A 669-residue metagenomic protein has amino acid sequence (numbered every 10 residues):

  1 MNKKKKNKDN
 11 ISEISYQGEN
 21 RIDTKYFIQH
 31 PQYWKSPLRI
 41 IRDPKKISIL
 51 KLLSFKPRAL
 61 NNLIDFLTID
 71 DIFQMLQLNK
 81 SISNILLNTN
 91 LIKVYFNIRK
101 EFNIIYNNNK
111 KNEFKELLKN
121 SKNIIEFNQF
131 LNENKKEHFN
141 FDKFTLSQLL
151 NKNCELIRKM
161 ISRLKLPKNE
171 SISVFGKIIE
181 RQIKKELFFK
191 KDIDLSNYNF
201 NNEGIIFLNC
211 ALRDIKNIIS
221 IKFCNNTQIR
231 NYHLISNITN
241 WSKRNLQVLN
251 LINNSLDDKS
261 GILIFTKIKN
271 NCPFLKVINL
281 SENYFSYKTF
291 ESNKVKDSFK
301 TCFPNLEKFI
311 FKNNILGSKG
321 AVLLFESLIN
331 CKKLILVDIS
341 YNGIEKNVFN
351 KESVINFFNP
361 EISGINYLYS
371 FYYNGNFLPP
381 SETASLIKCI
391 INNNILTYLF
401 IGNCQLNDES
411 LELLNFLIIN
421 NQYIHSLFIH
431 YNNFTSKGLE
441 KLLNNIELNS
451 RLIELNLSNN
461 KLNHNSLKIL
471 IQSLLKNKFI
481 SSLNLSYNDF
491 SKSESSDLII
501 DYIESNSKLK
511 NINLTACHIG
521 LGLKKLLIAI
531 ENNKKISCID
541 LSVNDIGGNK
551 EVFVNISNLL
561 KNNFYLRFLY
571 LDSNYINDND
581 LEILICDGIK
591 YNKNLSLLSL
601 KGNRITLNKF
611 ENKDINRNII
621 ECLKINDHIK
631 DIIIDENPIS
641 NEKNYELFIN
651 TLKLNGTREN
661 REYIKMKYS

Functional and structural regions predicted by a protein language model:
N2-S669: Leucine-rich tandem repeat or coiled-coil scaffolds
